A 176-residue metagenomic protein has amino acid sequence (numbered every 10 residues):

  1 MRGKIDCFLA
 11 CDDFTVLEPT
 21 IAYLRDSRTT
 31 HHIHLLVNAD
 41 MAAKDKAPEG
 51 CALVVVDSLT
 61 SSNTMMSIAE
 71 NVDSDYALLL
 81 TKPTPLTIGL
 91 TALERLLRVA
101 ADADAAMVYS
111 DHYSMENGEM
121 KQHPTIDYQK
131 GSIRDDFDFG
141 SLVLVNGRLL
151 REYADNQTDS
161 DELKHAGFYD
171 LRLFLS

Functional and structural regions predicted by a protein language model:
G3-F8, D170: Cell-envelope/extracellular polymer assembly enzymes that use nucleotide-activated donors
I21-A22, S74, T87-D102, L150 (+1 more regions): Short alpha-helix within the catalytic core of nucleotide-sugar-dependent glycosyltransferases
A22-H31: Short, acidic, metal-binding catalytic loop of nucleotide-sugar glycosyltransferases
D57-V72: Glycine-rich, basic loop-to-helix element that forms the pyrophosphate-binding segment of sugar-nucleotide handling
I68, D73-T87: Short beta-strand-to-loop acidic/aromatic patch adjacent to the donor-nucleotide binding site
P85-Q122: Conserved donor NDP-sugar-binding/catalytic core segment of glycosyltransferases
M120-L150: A recurrent flexible, glycine/aromatic-enriched loop bordering the glycosyltransferase active site that acts as
L149, D159-S176: A short, conserved alpha-helix in the catalytic core of glycosyltransferases
